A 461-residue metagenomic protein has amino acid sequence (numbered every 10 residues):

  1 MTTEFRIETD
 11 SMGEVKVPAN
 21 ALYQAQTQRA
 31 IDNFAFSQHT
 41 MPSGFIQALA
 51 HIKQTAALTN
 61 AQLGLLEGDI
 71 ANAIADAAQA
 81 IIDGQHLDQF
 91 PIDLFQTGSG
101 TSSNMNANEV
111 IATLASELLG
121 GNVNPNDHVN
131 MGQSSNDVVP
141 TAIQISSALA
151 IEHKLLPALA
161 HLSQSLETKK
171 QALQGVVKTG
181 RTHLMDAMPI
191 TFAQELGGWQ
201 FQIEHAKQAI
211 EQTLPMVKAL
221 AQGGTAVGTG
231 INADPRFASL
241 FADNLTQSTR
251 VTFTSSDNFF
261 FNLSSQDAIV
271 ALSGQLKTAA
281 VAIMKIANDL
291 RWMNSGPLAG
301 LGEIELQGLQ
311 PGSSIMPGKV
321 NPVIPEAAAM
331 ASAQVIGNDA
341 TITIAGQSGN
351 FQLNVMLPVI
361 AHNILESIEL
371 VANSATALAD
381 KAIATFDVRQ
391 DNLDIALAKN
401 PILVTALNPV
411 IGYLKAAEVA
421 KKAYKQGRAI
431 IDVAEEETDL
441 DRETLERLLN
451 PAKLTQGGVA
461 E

Functional and structural regions predicted by a protein language model:
M1-E461: Conserved, well-structured ligand/cofactor-binding cores
